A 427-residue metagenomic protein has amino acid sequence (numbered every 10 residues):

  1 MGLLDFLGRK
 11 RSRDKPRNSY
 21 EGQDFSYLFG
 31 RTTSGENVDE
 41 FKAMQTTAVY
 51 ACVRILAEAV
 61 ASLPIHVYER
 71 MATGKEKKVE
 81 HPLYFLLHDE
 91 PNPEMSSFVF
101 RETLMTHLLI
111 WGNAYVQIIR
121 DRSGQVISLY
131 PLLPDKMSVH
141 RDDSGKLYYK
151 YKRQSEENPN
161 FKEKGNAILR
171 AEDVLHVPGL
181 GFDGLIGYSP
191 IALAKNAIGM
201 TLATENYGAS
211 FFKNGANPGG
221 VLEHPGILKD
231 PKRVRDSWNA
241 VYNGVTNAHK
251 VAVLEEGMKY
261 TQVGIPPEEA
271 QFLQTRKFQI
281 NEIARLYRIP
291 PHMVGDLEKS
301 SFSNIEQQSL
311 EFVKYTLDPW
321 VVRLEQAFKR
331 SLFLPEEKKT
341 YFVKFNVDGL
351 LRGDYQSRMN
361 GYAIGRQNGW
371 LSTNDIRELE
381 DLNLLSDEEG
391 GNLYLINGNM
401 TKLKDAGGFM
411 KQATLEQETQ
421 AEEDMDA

Functional and structural regions predicted by a protein language model:
M1-F272, R276-R285, I289-H292, D296 (+3 more regions): Structured, contiguous alpha/beta core segments that scaffold functional sites
G226, K314, D318-A327: Membrane topogenic helices and adjacent juxtamembrane segments
N243, N247, R323-E337: Short, charge-rich, low-complexity alpha-helical interaction segments
I280, E325, T373: Generic structural marker for isolated residues within well-ordered, non-membrane alpha-helices of soluble domains
I305-E306: Small-residue-rich helix-loop
S331-G353: Generic long, charged, amphipathic alpha-helical segments
G361-R366: Short, amphipathic alpha-helical "recognition" segments used to contact nucleic acids or chromatin
